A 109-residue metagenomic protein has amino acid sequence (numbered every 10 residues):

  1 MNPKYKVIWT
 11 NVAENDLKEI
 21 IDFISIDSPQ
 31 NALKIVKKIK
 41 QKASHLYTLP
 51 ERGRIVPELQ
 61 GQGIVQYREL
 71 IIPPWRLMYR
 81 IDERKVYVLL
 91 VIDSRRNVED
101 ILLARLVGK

Functional and structural regions predicted by a protein language model:
M1-K38: Arg/Lys-rich, positively charged N-terminal/basic patches that mediate binding to nucleic acids
I21, R68, L90: A cross-family signal for key residues in well-ordered alpha-helices that form functional helical elements
P29, S44, T48-E51, W75: Generic structural signal for secondary-structure transition and capping sites
E51-V86: Basic/aromatic recognition patch in beta-strand/loop cores that engages polyanionic ligands
I72-R76, R80-K109: Enriched for short, Lys/Arg-rich terminal
